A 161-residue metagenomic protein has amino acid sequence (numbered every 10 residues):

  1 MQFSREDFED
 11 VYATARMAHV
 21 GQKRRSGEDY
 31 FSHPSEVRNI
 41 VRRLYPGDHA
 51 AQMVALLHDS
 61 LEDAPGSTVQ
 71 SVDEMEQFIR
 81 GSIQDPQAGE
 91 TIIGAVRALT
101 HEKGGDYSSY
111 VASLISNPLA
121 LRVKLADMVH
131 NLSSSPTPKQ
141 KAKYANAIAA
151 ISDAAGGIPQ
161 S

Functional and structural regions predicted by a protein language model:
M1-S161: Active-site helical microenvironments for divalent-metal-assisted chemistry
